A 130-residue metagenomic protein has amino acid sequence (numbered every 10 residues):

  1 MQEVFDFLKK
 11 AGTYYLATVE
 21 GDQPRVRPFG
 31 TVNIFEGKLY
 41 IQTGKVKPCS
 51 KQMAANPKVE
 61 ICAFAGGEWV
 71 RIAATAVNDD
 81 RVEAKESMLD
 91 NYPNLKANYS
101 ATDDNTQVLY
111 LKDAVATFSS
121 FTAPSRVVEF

Functional and structural regions predicted by a protein language model:
M1-Q2, T43, K47, Y92-L95: Charged, amphipathic alpha-helical segments
D6-E20, V59-I61: A short, Trp-centered hydrophobic/proline-enriched beta-strand micro-motif
A11, N56, Y92: Acidic-histidine catalytic/liganding microenvironments
V32-G67: A short mixed-secondary-structure module that forms the rim of ligand-binding clefts
R71-F130: Charged, gly/pro-rich active-site loop segments
